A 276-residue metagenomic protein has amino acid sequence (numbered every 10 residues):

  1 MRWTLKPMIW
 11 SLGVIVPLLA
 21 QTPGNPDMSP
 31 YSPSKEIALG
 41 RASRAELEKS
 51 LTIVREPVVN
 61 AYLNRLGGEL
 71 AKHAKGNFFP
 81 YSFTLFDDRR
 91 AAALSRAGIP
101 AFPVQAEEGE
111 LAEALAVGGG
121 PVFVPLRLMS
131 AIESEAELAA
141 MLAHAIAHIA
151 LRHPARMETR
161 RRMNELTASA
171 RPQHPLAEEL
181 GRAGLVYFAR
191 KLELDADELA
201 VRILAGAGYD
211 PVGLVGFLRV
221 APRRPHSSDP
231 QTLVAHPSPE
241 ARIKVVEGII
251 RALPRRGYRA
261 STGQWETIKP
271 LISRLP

Functional and structural regions predicted by a protein language model:
M1-W3: N-terminal secretory signal peptides that target proteins for export/translocation
K6-P17: Bacterial N-terminal signal peptides
L18-P276: A Zn2+-metalloprotease active-site environment signal
